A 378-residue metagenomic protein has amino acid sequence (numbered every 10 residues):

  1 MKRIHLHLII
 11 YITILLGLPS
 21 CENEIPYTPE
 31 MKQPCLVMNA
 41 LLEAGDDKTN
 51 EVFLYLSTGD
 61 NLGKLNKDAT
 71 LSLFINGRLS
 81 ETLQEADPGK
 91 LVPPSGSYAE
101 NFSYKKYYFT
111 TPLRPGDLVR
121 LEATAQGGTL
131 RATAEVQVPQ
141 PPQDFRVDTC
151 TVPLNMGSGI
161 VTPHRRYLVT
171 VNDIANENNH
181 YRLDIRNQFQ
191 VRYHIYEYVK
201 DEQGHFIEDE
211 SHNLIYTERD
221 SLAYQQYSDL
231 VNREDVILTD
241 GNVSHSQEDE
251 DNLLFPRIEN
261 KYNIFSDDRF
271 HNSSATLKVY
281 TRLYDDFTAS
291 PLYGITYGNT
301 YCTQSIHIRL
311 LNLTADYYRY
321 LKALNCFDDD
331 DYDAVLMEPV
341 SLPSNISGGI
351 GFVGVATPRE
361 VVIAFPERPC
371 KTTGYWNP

Functional and structural regions predicted by a protein language model:
M1-I9: Bacterial N-terminal signal peptides that target proteins for export
I9-L15: Hydrophobic helical h-region of N-terminal Sec-dependent signal peptides in bacterial secretory/periplasmic proteins
G17-S20: C-terminal motif of bacterial Sec signal peptides marking the signal peptidase cleavage site
E22-P378: A sequence/structural signal for flexible, mid-protein segments enriched in small/helix-disrupting residues
